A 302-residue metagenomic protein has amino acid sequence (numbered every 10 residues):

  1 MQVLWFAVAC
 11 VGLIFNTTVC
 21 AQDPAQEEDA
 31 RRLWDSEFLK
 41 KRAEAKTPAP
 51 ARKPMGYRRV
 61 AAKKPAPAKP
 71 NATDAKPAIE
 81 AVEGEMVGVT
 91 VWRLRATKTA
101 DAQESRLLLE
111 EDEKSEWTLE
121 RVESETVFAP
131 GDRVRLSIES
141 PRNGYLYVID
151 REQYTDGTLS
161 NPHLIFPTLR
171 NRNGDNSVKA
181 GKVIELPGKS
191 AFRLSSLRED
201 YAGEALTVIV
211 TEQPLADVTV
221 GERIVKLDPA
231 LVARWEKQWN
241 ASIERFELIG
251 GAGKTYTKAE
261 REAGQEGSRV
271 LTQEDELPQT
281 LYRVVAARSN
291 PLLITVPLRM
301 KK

Functional and structural regions predicted by a protein language model:
M1-V3: N-terminal secretory signal peptides that target proteins for export/translocation
W5-N16: Bacterial N-terminal signal peptides
C20-K302: Secretory-pathway glycoprotein ectodomains that are cysteine- and/or Ser/Thr/Pro-rich
